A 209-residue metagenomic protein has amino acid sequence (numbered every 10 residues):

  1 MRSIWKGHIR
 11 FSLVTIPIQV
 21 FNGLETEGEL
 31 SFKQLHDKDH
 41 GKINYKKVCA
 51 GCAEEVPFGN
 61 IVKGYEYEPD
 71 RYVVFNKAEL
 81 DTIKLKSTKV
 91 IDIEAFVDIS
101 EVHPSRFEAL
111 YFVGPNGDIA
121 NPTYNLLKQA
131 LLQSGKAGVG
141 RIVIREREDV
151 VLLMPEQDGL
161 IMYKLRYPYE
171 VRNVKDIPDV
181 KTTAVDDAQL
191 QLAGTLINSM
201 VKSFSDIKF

Functional and structural regions predicted by a protein language model:
M1-F209: Boundary segments of small protein-protein interaction reader/adaptor domains
